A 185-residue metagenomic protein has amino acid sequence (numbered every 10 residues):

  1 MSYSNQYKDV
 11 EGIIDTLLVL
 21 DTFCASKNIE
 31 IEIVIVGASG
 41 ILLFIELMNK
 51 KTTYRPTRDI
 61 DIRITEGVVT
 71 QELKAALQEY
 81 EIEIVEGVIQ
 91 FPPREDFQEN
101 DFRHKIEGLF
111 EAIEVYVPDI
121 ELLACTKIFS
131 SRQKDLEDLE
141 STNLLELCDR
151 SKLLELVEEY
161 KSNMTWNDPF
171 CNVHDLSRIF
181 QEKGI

Functional and structural regions predicted by a protein language model:
M1-I185: Compositionally biased terminal segments of proteins
